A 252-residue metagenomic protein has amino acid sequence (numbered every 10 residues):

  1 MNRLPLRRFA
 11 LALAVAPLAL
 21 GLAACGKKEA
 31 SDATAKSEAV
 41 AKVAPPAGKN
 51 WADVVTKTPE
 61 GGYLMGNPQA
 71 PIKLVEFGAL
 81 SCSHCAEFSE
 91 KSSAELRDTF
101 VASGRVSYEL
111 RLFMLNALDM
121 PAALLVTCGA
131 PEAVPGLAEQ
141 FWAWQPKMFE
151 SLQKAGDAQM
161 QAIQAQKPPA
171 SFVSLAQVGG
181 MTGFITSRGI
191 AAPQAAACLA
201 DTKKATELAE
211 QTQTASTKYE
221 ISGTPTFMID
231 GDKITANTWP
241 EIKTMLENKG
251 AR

Functional and structural regions predicted by a protein language model:
N2-P5, A12-A14, L18-G21, C25-M120 (+2 more regions): Extracytoplasmic thiol/disulfide redox context detector
N2-R8, G26-A41, A79, F172-R252: C-terminal cap of thioredoxin/glutaredoxin-like
V40-K57, E139-F141, Q153-K154, A170-V178: Periplasmic c-type cytochrome electron-transfer domains
N50-A52, M148, W239: Tryptophan-centered motif/residue detector
W51-A52, C128, C198: Functionally engaged cysteine thiol sites
V75-F77, Q159-A162, A191-P193: A short alpha-helix capping/helix-coil boundary motif
E87-F172: Structural alpha/beta surface segment adjacent to cysteine/selenocysteine redox centers across thiol/disulfide enzymes
